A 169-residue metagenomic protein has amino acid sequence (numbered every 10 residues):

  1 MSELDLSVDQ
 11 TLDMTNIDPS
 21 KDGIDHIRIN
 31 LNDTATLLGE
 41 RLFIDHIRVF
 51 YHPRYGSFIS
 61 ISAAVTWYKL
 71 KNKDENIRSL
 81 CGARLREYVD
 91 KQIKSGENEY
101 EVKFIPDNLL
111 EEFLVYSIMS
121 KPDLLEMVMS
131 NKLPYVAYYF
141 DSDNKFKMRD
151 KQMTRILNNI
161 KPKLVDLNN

Functional and structural regions predicted by a protein language model:
S2-N169: Charged, low-complexity intrinsically disordered segments
